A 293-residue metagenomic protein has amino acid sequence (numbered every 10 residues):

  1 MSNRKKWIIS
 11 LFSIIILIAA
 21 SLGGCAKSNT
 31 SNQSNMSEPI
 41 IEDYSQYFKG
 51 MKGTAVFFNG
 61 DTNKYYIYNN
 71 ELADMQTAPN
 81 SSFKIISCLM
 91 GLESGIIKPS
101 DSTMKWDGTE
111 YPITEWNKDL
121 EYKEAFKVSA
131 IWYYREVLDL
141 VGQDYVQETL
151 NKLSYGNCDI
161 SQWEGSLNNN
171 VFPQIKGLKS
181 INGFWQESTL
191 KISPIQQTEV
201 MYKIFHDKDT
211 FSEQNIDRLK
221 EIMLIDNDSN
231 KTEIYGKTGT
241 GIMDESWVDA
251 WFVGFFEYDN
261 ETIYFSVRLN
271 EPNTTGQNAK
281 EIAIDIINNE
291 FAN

Functional and structural regions predicted by a protein language model:
K5-S28: Sec-dependent N-terminal signal peptides of Gram-positive bacterial secreted proteins and lipoproteins
G24-S45, D139-D144, T198-N293: Structured C-terminal helix/loop/strand segments within mature extracytoplasmic catalytic/sensor domains
A26-A73: Beta-lactamase-like hydrolase cores
G50-K52, L72-D74, A78, S82-F83 (+9 more regions): Extracytoplasmic
E71-A78, T109-E124, W132-L140, I181-L190 (+2 more regions): Second-shell loop/turn segments in exported
Q76-S100, A125, Q197, F265: Active-site SXXK
E93-T109, S212-I216: Short, well-structured active-site flanking segments
T114-E115, E121-Y122, E136-M201: Mid-domain, small-residue-enriched loop/turn segments at the edges of structured enzyme/sensor domains
